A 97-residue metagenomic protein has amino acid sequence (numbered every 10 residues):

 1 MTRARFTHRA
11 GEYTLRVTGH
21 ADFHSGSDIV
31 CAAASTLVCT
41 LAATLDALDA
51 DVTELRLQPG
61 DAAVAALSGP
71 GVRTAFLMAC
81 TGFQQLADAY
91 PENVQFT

Functional and structural regions predicted by a protein language model:
M1-S27, C39-T97: N-terminal intrinsically disordered, cationic/polar leader segments that include organellar targeting peptides
V30-A34: Short, conserved glycine- and acidic-residue-centered signature motifs in active-site or ligand-binding loops
